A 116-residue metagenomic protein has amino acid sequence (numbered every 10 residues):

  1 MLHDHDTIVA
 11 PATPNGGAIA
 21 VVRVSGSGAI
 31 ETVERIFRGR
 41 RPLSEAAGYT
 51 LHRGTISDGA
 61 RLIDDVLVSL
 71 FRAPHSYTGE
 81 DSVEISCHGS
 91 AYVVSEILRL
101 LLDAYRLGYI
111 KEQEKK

Functional and structural regions predicted by a protein language model:
M1-K116: A glycine-rich (often HGG/GG-containing) alpha/beta subdomain
